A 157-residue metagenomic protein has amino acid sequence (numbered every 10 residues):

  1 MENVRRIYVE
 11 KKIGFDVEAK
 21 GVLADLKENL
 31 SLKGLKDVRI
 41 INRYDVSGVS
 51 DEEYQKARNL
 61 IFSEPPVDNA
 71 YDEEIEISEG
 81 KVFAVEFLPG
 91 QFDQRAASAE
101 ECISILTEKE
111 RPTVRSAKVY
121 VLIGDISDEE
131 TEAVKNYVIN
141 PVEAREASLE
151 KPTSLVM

Functional and structural regions predicted by a protein language model:
M1-M157: Core nucleic-acid recognition elements
